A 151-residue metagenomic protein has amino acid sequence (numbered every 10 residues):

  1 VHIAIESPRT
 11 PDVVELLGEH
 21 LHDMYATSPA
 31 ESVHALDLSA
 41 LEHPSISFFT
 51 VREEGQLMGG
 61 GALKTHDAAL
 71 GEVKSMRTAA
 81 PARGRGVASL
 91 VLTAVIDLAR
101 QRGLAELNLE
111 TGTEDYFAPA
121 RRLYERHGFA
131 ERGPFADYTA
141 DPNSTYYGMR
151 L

Functional and structural regions predicted by a protein language model:
I3-K74, A79, L92-T93, L98 (+3 more regions): Acetyl-CoA-dependent GNAT
I46, P142-Y146: Short hydrophobic/aromatic beta-strand or adjacent loop that forms the aromatic wall/cage of a ligand/substrate-binding
A68-L70, E106, S144: A generic structural signal for beta-strand entry/edge sites
T78, G84-D97, R122-R126: Conserved acetyl-CoA-binding loop-helix of GNAT-fold acetyltransferases
A80, L109-A120, Y138-P142: Conserved beta-strand-loop-alpha-helix junction that forms the acyl-donor binding cleft
A99-G112: Conserved GNAT acetyl-CoA-binding A-motif
